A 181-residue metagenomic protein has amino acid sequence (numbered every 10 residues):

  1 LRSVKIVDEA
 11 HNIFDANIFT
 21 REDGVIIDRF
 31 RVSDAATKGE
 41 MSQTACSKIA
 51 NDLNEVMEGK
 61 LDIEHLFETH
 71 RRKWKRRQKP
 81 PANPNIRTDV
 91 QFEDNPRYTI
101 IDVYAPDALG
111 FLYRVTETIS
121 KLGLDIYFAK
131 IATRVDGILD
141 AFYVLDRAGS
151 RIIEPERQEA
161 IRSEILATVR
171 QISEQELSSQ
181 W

Functional and structural regions predicted by a protein language model:
L1-W181: Non-catalytic interaction/regulatory segments
